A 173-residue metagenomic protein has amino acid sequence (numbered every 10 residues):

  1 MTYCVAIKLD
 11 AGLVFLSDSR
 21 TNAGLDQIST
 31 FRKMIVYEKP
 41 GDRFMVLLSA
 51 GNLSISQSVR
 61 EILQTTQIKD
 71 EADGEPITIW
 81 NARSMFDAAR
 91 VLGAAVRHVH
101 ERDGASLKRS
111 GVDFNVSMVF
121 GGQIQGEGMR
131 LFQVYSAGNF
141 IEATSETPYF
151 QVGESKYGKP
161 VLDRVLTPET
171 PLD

Functional and structural regions predicted by a protein language model:
M1-G111, I141-D173: Conserved short S/T/G-enriched processing/targeting/catalytic segments and their helical context
A6, S117-F120: Short, hydrophobic-rich beta-strand element in sensory/regulatory alpha-beta domains
S49-A50, G121-Q123: Short His-Asn-centered micro-motif
G111-V116, G126-M129, A143-S145: Short gly/pro-enriched beta-turn/loop segments at secondary-structure junctions
G122-I141: Acidic-glycine-rich active-site phosphate/pyrophosphate-binding loop
